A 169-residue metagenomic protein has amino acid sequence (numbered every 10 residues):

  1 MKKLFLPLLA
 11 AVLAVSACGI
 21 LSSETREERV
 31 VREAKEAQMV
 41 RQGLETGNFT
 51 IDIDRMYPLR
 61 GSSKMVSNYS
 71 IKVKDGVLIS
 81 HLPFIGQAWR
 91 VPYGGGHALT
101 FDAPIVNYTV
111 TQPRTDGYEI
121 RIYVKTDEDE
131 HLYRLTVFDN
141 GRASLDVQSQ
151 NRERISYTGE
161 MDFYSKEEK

Functional and structural regions predicted by a protein language model:
M1-C18: Sec-dependent bacterial lipoprotein signal peptides
S16-A34: Bacterial Sec signal peptide processing site at the extreme N-terminus
R41, N68-S70, R134: Short, surface-exposed charged micro-motifs
R41-M56: A short, Trp-centered hydrophobic/proline-enriched beta-strand micro-motif
N48, V77-I79, R142: Structural motif
I53-V66: N-terminal post-signal-peptidase region of extra-cytosolic proteins
S67-R114: Mid-length scaffold segments of soluble, non-membrane domains
V106-K169: Helix-rich interaction surfaces within compact, conserved domain-sized segments that mediate assembly or partner
